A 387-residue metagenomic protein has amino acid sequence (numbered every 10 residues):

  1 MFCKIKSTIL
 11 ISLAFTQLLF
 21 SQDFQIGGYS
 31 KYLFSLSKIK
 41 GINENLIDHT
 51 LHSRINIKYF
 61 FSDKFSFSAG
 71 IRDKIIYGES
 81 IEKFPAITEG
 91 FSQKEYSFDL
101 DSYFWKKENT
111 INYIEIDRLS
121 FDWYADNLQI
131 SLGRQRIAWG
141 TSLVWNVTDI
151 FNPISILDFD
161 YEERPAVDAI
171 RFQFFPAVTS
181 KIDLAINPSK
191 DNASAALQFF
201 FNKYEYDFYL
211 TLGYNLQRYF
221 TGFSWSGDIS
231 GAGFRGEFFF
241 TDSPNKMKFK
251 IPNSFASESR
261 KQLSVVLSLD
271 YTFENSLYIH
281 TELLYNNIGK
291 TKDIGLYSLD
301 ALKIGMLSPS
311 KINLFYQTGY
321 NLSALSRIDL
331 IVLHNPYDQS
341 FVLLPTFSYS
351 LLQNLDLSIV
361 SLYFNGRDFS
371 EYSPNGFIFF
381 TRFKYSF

Functional and structural regions predicted by a protein language model:
F24, D63-F67, N127-I130, T179-I182 (+5 more regions): Repeated loop/turn-to-beta-strand initiation elements of outer-membrane beta-barrel proteins
G28-L36, A69-D73, L132-R134, L184-P188 (+5 more regions): Transmembrane beta-barrel strands of outer-membrane/channel proteins
I39-N43, F104-K107, S155-D158, L210 (+4 more regions): Extracellular loop and loop/strand-boundary signature of outer-membrane beta-barrel proteins
N45-L51, N112-D117, Y124, R164-D168 (+7 more regions): Residues that define the transmembrane beta-barrel architecture of outer-membrane proteins
R54-N56, L119-D122, R171-Q173, Q198-F200 (+7 more regions): Outer-membrane beta-barrel architecture
K58-S180, G366: Outer membrane beta-barrel
F172, T318-Y320, Y349, D356 (+2 more regions): Outer-membrane beta-barrel "beta-signal"
D228-I331: Detector for outer-membrane/organellar transmembrane beta-barrel domains, recognizing the amphipathic beta-strand
